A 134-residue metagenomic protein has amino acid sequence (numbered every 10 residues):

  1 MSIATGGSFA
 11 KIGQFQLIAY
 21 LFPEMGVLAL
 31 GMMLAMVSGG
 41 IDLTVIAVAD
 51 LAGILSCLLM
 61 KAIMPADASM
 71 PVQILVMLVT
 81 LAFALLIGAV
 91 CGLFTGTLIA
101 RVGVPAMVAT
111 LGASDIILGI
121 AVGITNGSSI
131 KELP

Functional and structural regions predicted by a protein language model:
S2-I3, K11-M64, T97-V104: Single transmembrane alpha-helix segments in multi-pass membrane proteins
T5-G13, A66-P71, I130-P134: Membrane-interface helix termini and inter-helical loops of multi-pass transporters
F9-L21, V72-L81: Phosphate-binding glycine-rich loops and adjacent basic patches that engage nucleotide phosphates, nucleic-acid
P23-M32, V48, A52-C57, T80-G92 (+2 more regions): Alpha-helical transmembrane segments in multi-pass membrane proteins
G26, L30, A66-D67, A109 (+2 more regions): Secondary-structure transition/capping residues
M32-I41, P71-L75, S129-P134: Juxtamembrane/interfacial segments around transmembrane helices
A66-S114: Alpha-helical transmembrane segments within multi-pass membrane transporters and channels
A106-P134: Transmembrane helix-bundle core of multi-pass membrane transporters and related energy-transducing complexes
